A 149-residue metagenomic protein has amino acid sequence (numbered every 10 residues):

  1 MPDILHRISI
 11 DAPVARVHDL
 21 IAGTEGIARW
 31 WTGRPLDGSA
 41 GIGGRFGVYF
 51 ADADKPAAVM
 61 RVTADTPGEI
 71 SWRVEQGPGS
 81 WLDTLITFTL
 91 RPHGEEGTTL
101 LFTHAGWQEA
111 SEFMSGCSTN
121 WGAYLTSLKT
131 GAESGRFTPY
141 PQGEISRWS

Functional and structural regions predicted by a protein language model:
M1-D37: Hydrophobic ligand-binding cavity/cleft-lining segments
D3-R7, R45, A57, E69 (+2 more regions): Intrinsic-disorder/low-complexity, polar/charged segments enriched in Ser/Thr/Lys/Arg/Asp/Glu/Gln
I8, A58-A64, T84-P92: Hydrophobic/aromatic beta-strand elements that line small-molecule binding cavities or substrate pockets in beta-rich
V14-A15, T63-G68, T89-T99: A short, structured loop/turn motif at beta-sheet edges
V17-H18, I27, F46, V62 (+4 more regions): Hydrophobic pocket/interface hotspot
D37-Q76: Glycine-rich portal/gate segments that line the openings of hydrophobic small-molecule binding cavities
E75-T130, P139-P141: Beta-strand/loop substructures that line and gate deep hydrophobic ligand-binding cavities in soluble
R136-S149: Acidic/histidine-enriched, glycine/proline-rich intrinsically disordered or flexible terminal extensions
